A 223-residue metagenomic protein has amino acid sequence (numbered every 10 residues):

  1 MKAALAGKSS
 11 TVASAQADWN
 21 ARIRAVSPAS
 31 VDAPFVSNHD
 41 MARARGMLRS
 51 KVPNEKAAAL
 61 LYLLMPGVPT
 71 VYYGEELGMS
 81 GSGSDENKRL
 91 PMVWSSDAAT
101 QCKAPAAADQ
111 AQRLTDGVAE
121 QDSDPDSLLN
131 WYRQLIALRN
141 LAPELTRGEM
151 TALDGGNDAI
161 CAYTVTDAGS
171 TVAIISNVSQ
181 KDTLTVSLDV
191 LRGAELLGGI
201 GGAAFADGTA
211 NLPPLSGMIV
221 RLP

Functional and structural regions predicted by a protein language model:
M1-A6, D32-A42: Aromatic- and acid-rich polysaccharide-binding/catalytic face of secreted or lumenal carbohydrate-active enzymes
M1-S27: Glycan-processing catalytic domains of CAZymes
S14-D18, A29, R43-V172, V178-T183: Loop/helix patches that line or flank the sugar-binding groove of alpha-linked glycan CAZymes
I23-S27, L153-D154, D189: Short, conserved catalytic or adaptor-binding loops enriched in Gly and charged residues
N38, L77, N177-V178, L222: Residues immediately flanking
H39, L135, L215: A residue-level signal for conserved active-site and pocket-lining positions in enzyme catalytic cores
D182-G201: Beta-strand-rich binding/interaction modules
A206-P223: C-terminal beta-strand-rich structural cap/linker in extracellular carbohydrate-active enzymes
